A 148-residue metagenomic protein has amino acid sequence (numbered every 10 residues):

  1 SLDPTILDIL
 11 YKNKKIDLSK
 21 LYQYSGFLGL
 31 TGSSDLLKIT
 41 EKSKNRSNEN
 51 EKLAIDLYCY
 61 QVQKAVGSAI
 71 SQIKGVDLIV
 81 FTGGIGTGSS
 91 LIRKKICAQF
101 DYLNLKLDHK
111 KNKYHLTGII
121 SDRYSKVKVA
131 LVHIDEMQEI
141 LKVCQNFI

Functional and structural regions predicted by a protein language model:
S1-D8, K95-L107: Gly/Ser/Thr-rich active-site loops/lids in small-molecule metabolic enzymes that frequently grip phosphoryl groups
S1-Q23: A conserved active-site cap/scaffold subdomain adjacent to cofactor or substrate pockets
D3-P4, K14, E51, I55-C59 (+4 more regions): Generic structural signal for well-ordered, non-membrane alpha-helical segments in soluble metabolic enzymes
S19, Q23-I73: Adenine-nucleotide phosphate-binding core of ATP-dependent small-molecule kinases
D77-F100: Glycine-rich phosphate-binding loops at beta-strand->alpha-helix junctions
K111-I148: Glycine-rich phosphate-binding/hydrolytic loop that grips phosphoryl groups
